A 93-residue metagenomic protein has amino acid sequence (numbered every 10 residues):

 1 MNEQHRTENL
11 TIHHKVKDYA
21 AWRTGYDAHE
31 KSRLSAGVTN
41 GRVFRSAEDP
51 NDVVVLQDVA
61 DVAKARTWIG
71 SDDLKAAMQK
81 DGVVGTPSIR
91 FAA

Functional and structural regions predicted by a protein language model:
M1-A93: Short S/T/G/P-rich N-terminal loop/turn motif that feeds into the first structured element of a domain
